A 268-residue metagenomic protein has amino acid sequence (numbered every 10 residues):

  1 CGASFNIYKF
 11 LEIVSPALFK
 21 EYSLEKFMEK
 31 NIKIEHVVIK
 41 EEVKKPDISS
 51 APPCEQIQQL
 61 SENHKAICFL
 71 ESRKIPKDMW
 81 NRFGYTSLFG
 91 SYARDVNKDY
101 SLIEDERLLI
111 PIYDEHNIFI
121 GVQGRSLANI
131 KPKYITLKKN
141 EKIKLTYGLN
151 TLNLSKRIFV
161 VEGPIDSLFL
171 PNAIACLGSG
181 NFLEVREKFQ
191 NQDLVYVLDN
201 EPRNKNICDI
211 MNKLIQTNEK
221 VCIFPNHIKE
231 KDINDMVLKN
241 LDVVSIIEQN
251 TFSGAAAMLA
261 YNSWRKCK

Functional and structural regions predicted by a protein language model:
C1, Y113-E115, D199-E201: Beta-hairpin (beta-strand-turn-beta-strand) motif
C1-P16: Short metal-binding segments enriched for Cys and/or His
G2-A3, Q58-H64, F224-P225: Short acidic alpha-helix initiation/capping motifs at coil-to-helix transition points, especially at protein N-termini
S4, P132, S155-I158, P164-K268: TOPRIM fold recognition
S4-Y8, E21, N63, I67 (+3 more regions): Alpha-helix initiation and N-capping motif
Y8, I67, E71-S72, K77 (+2 more regions): Short glycine-/small-residue-rich flexible loop motifs, especially phosphate/cofactor-binding loops
V14-L108, H116, T217, Q249-K268: TOPRIM metal-binding catalytic domain and adjacent DNA-binding surface shared by DnaG-type primases
G90-D193, I207: Phosphate-handling DNA/RNA-contact segment within nucleic-acid enzymes
